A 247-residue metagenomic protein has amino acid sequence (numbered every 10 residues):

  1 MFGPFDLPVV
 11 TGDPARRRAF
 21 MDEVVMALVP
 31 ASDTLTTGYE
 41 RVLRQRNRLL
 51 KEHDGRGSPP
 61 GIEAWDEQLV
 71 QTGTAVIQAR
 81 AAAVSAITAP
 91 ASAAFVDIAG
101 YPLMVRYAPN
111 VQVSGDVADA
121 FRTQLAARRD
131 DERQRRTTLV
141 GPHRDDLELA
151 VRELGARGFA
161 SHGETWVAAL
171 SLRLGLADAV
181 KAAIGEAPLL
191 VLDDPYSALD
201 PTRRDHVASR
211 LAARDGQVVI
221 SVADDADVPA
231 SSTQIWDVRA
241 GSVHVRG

Functional and structural regions predicted by a protein language model:
M1-L49: Extended, charged alpha-helical "arm/stalk" segments used for dimerization and assembly in large NTPase-driven machines
L7, S197-A198: Short strand->helix junction
E23-P30, R48-R56, Q71, A75-Q78: General structural signal for alpha-helix termini and helix-helix connectors
R56-V191, A198-T202, H206-Q217, A226-S231 (+1 more regions): Conserved NTPase motor "head" modules and their coupling/switch loops across ABC/AAA+ ATPases, GTPases, and GHKL ATPases
S221: Conserved D-loop beta-strand region of ABC ATPase nucleotide-binding domains
I235-W236: Conserved short hydrophobic beta-strand within the ABC ATPase nucleotide-binding domain
R239: A cytosolic small-molecule/anion-sensing beta-strand core signal
